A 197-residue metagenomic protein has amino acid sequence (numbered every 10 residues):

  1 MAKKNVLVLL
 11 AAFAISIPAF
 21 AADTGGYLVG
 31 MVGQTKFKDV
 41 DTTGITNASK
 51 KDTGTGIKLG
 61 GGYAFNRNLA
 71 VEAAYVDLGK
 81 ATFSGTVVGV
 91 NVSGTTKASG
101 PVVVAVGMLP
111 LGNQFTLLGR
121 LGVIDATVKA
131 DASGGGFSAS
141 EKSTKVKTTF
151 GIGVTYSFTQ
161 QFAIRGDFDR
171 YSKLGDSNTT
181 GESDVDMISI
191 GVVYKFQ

Functional and structural regions predicted by a protein language model:
M1-G25, Q197: Cleavable N-terminal export/targeting peptides
I17-A19, G25-V29, D41, S49-T55: N-terminal leader/capping segments at the start of a protein or of a new domain
A22-G25, M31-V40, G60-G134, Y156 (+1 more regions): Gram-negative (and chloroplast) outer-membrane scaffold detector with strong preference for beta-barrel transmembrane
T46-G54, V90-S99, F137-V146, T179-D186: Replace "Gram-negative outer membrane beta-barrel proteins" with "bacterial and organellar outer membrane beta-barrel
K58-A64, T149-G153, A163: Short, conserved structural micro-motifs that define repeat-unit consensus positions and nucleotide-binding loops
I124-A126, T159, D169-K173: Short Gly/Pro-enriched loop/turn and capping motifs at secondary-structure junctions
F150, R165-D167, G191-V193: Outer membrane beta-barrel transmembrane domains
L174-G175, Y194: Transmitter module of two-component histidine kinases
